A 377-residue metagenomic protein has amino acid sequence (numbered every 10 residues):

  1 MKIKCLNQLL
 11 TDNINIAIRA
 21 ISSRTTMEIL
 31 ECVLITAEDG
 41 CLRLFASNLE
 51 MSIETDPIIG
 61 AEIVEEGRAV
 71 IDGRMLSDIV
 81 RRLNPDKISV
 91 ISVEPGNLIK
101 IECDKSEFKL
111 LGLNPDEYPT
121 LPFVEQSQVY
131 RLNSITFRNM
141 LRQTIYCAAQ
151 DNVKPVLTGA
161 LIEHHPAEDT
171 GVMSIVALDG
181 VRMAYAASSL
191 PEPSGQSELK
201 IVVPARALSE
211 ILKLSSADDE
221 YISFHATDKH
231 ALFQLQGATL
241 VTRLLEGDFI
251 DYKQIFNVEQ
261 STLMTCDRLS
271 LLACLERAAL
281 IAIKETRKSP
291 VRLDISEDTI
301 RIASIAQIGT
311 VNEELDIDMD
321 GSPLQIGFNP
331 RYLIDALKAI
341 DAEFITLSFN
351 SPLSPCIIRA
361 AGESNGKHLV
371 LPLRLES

Functional and structural regions predicted by a protein language model:
M1-S377: Structural preference for solvent-exposed beta-strand-turn elements and adjacent flexible terminal/loop segments within
